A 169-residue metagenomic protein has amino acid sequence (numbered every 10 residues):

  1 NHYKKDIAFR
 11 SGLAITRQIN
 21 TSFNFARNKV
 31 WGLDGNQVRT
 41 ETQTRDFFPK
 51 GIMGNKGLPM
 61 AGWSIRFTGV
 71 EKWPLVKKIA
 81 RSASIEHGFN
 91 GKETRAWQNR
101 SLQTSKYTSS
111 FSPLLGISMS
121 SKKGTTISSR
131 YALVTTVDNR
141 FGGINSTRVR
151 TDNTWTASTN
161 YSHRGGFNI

Functional and structural regions predicted by a protein language model:
N1-I169: Exposed, low-structure sequence patches enriched in small/polar residues
